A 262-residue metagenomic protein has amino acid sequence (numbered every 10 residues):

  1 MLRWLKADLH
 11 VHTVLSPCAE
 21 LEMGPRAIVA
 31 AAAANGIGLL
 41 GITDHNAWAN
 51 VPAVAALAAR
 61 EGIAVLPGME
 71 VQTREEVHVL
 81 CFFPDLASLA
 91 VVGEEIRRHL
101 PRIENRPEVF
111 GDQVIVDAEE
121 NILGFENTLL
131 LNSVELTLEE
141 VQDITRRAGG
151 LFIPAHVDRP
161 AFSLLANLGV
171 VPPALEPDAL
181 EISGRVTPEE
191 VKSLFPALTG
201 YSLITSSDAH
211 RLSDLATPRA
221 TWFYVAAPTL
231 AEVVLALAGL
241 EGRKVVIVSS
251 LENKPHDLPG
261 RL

Functional and structural regions predicted by a protein language model:
M1-L9, P17-A31, N35-I37, W48-V91 (+4 more regions): Charged catalytic cores and adjacent phosphate/nucleic-acid-binding surfaces used for phosphate/nucleic-acid chemistry
H10-V11, I37, E120-G124: Generic signal for short, ordered secondary-structure residues within or immediately flanking folded domains
T13-V14, L40-T43: Ser/Thr-glycine-rich phosphate-binding loops at phosphate-binding pockets of nucleotides, nucleotide cofactors
I42-H45, L129: Short coil/turn segments at secondary-structure boundaries
F83-E126, V170: Active-site gating loops and adjacent loop-to-helix segments of metal-dependent hydrolytic enzymes
D112-R147: Alpha-helix-centered segments that form part of catalytic cores
